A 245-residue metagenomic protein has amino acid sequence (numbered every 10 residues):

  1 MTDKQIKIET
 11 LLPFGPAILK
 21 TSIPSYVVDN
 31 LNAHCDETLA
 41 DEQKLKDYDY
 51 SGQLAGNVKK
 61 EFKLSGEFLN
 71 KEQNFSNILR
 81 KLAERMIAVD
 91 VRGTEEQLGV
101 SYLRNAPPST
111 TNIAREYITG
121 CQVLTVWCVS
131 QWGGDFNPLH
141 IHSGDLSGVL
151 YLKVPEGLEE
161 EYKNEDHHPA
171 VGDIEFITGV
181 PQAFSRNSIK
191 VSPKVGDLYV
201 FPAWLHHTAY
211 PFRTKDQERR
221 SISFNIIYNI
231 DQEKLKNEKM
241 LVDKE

Functional and structural regions predicted by a protein language model:
T2-E116, G134-N137: Non-heme Fe(II)/2-oxoglutarate
A17, E218-I222: Short beta-strand micro-motifs in enzyme catalytic cores
R92, G157-E161, L235: Short, solvent-exposed secondary-structure capping/transition elements
Y117-V200, Y210, Q217-E218, Y228: Catalytic core of non-heme Fe(II) oxygenases with the double-stranded beta-helix
L205-T208: Short, charged beta-turn/beta-strand-edge "cap" motif at the junction between a beta-strand and an adjacent loop
N225-E245: Double-stranded beta-helix
